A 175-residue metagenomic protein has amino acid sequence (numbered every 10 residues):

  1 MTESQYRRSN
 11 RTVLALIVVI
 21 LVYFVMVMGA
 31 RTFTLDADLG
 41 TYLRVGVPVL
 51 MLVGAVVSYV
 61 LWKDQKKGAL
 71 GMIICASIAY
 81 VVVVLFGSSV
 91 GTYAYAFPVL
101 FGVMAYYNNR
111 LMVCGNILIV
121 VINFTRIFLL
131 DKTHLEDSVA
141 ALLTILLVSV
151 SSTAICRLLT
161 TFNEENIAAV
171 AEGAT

Functional and structural regions predicted by a protein language model:
M1-R7: Short, Lys/Arg-rich, polar N-terminal cytosolic tail immediately upstream of the first transmembrane signal-anchor
R11-S88, Y95-L100, I119-V121: Hydrophobic transmembrane alpha-helices and their membrane-interface boundaries in multi-pass, membrane-anchored
R31, Y59, V83-V84, L130-D131 (+2 more regions): Membrane-water interface at transmembrane helix exits
V81-S89, N123-L146: Interfacial aromatic-anchored transmembrane helix boundaries in multi-pass membrane proteins
V103: Calcium-binding motifs, dominated by EF-hand helix-loop-helix domains
N109-N116: Alpha-helical transmembrane segments and their helix-entry boundary regions
S138-T175: HAMP domain helices
